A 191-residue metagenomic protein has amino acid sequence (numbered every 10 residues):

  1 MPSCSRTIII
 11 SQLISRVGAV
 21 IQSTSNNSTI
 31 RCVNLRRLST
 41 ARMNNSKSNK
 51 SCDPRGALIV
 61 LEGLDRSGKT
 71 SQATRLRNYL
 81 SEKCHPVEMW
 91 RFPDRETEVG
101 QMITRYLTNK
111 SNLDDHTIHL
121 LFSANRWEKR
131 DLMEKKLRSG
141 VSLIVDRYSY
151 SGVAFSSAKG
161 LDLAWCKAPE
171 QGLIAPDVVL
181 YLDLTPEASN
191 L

Functional and structural regions predicted by a protein language model:
P2-C4, I8-L58: Extreme N-terminal, non-catalytic leader segments that precede Walker-type/kinase nucleotide-binding cores
L61: Hydrophobic anchor at the beta1->P-loop junction of P-loop NTPases
R66-S67: ATP-binding Walker
T70: Walker A/P-loop
L76, L80-S81: Hydrophobic alpha-helical packing residues
K83-I174: ATP-dependent small-molecule kinase phosphotransfer cores that center on conserved nucleotide phosphate-binding segments
V145-R147, G172-L191: Conserved phosphate-donor/acceptor-positioning beta-strand/loop module used by diverse small-molecule
